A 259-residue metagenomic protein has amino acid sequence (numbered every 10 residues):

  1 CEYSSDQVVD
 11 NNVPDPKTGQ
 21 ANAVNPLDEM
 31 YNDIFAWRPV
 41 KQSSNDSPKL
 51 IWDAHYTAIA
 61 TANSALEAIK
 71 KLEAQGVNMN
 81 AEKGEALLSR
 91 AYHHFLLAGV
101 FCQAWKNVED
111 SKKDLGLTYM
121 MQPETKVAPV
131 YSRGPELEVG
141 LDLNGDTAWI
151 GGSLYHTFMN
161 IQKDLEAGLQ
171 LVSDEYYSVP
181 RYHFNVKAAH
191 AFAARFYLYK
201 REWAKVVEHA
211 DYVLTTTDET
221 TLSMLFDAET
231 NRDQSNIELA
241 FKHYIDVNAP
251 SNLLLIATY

Functional and structural regions predicted by a protein language model:
C1-K17: Acidic, glycine-rich segments characteristic of secretory precursors and extracytoplasmic regions
Y3-Q7, L137-G140, R201-Y259: Hydrophobic-face positions in mid-chain alpha helices that act as interaction patches
N25-C102, G152-S153, E166, Q170-D174: Conserved, well-structured interaction surfaces
M79-G84, S178-K187: A glycine-rich, coil/turn loop motif that links secondary-structure elements
Y92, A188-K200: Hydrophobic/aromatic-rich effector regions of fungal transcription factors
A98-W105, Y176, Y199-E202: Short coil/turn linking the two alpha-helices of tandem helical-hairpin repeats
V100-N160: Short coil/linker segments at helix-helix boundaries
